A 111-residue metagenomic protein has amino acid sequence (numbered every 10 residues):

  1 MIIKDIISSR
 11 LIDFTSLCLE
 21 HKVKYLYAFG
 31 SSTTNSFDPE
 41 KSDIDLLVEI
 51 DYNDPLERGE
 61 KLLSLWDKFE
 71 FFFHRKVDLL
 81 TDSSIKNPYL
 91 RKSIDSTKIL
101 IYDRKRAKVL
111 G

Functional and structural regions predicted by a protein language model:
M1-Y27, T33-E40, Y52-G111: Catalytic core of pol beta-like nucleotidyltransferases
S42-I44: Change "...and in nucleic-acid phosphodiester-cleaving endonucleases..." to "...and in nucleic-acid processing enzymes
L47-D51: Short hydrophobic/aromatic beta-strand micro-patches that form the beta-sheet surface supporting nucleotide- or nucleic
